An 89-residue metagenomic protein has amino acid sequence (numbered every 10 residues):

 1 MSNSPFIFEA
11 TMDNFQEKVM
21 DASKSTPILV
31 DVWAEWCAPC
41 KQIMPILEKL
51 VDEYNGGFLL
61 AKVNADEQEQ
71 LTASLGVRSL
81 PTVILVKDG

Functional and structural regions predicted by a protein language model:
M1-G57, E67-Q70, S74-D88: Proteins that catalyze or organize thiol-disulfide redox chemistry and the adjacent proteostasis machinery handling
V63: Cofactor-binding loops of NAD(P)H-dependent oxidoreductases, dominated by short-chain dehydrogenase/reductases
